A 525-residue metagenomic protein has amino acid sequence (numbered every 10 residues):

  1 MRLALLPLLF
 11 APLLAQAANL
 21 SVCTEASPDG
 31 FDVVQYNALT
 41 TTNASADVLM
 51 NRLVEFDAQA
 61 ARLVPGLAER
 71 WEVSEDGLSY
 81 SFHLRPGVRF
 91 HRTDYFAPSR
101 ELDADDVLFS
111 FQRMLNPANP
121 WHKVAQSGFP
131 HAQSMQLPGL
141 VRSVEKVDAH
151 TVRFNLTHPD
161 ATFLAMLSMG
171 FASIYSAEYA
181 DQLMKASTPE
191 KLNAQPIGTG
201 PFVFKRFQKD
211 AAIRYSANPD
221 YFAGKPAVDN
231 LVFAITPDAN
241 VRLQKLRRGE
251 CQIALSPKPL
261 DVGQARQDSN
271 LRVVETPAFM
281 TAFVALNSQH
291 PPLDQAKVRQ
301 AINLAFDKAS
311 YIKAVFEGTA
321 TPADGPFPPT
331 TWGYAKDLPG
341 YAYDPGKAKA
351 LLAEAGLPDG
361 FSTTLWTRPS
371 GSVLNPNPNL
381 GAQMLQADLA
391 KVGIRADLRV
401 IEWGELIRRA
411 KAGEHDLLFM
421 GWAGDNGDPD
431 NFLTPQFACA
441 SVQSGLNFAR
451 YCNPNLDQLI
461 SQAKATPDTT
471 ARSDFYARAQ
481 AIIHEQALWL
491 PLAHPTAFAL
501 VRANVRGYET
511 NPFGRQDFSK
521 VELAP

Functional and structural regions predicted by a protein language model:
C23-D76, Q112, N119, Q195-T199: N-terminal lobe/hinge region of extracytoplasmic solute-binding protein
D57-A58, P138-G139, A149-H150, D160-P226 (+4 more regions): Gly/Pro-rich hinge or "lid" segments in bacterial periplasmic/extracellular proteins
E69-W121, R153, K245, P292: Aromatic- and charge-enriched surface segment that lines or borders ligand/interaction sites
H83, L115-N116, P120-A180: Surface-exposed binding/hinge segments that line and control ligand-binding clefts or catalytic entry sites
S187-N193, N218-Q264, A382, R395: Ligand-site clamp/hinge motif
K209, A353-N426, T469, A497: Ligand/substrate-recognition segments at binding pockets and active sites
R214-P219, Q267, L293-A387, K391 (+4 more regions): Append "and occasionally in soluble cytosolic enzymes with long acidic Gly/Pro-rich linkers
I312, K391-I407, K411, T434-A503 (+1 more regions): Extracytoplasmic/peripheral linker and loop segments enriched in polar/acidic and small residues with frequent Thr/Pro
